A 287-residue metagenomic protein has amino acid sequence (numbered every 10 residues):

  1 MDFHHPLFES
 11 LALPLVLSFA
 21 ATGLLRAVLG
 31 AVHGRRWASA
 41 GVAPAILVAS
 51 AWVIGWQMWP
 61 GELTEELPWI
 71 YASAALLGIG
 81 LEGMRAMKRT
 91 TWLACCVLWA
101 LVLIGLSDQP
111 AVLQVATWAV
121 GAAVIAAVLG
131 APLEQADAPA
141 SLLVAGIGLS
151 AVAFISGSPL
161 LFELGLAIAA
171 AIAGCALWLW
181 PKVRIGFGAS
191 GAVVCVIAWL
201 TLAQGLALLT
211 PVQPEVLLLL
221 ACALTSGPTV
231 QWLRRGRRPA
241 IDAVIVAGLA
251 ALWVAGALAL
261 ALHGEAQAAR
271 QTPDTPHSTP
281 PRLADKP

Functional and structural regions predicted by a protein language model:
M1-P132, Q231-P287: N-terminal topogenic module of multi-pass integral membrane proteins
E9, E82, E134-D137, E163 (+3 more regions): Glutamate identity and glutamate-enriched acidic tracts
E62-L63, S158, Q213: Alpha-helix initiation/capping motif
C96-V196, L200-L208: Generic multipass alpha-helical transmembrane bundles of integral membrane proteins
G191, L217-L220, V244-A247: Hydrophobic alpha-helical transmembrane segments
Q204-T225: Short alpha-helical packing/oligomerization segments
